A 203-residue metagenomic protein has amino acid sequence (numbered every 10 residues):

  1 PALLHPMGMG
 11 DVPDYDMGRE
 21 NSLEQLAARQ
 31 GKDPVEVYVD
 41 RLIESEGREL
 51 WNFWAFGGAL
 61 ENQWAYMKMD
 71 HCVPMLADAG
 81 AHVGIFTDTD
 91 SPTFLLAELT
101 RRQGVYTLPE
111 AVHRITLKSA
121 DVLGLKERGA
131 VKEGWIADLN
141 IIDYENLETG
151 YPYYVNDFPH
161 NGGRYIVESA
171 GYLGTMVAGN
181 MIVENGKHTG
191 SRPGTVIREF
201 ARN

Functional and structural regions predicted by a protein language model:
P1-G104: Active-site neighborhoods of metal-dependent hydrolases
D16-M17, A120, R164-V167: Short loop/turn motifs at secondary-structure junctions and domain boundaries
G31, D78, L96, A111 (+4 more regions): Hydrophobic, well-ordered secondary-structure elements that form the walls of internal hydrophobic environments
P34-V37, T107-P109, V183-E184: Acidic/polar loop patches that form or flank catalytic/metal-binding clefts of enzymes that bind anionic ligands
E44-R48, A81-G84, S119-V122, L147-G150 (+2 more regions): Flexible loop/turn segments at secondary-structure boundaries
E49-Q63, T107-V112, A120-Y154: Acidic, glycine-enriched loop/beta-strand segments at the rims of small-molecule binding/catalytic pockets
A65-C72, A77, S91, I141-K187 (+1 more regions): C-terminal cap of metal-dependent C-N hydrolases
G190-N203: Short, surface-exposed, low-complexity cationic segments
